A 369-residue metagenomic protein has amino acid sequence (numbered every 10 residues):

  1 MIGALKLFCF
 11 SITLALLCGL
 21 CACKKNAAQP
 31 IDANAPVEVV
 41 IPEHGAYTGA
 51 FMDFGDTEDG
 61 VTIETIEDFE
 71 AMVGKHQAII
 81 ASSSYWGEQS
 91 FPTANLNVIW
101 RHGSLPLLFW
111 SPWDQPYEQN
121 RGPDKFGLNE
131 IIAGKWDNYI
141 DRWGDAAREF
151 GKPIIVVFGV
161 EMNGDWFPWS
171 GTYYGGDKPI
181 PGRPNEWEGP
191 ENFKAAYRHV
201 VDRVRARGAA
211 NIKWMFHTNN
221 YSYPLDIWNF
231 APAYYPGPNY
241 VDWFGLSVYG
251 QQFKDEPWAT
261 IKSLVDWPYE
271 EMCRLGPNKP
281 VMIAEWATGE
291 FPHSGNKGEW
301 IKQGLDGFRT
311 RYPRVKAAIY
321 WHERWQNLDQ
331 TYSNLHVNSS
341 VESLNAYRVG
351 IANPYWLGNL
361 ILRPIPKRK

Functional and structural regions predicted by a protein language model:
G19-A22: C-terminal motif of bacterial Sec signal peptides marking the signal peptidase cleavage site
K24-N26: Bacterial signal peptide processing site
V40-N138, T288-F291, I319-Y320: N-terminal substrate-binding region of glycoside hydrolase catalytic domains
I41-D56, I154, P280-K369: Substrate-binding cleft of secreted/luminal carbohydrate-active enzymes
G60-F69, Q89-N97, D141-R142, N220-P236 (+2 more regions): Alpha-helical scaffolding within the catalytic cores of extracellular/periplasmic polymer-degrading hydrolases
A94-S111, N239-P292: Glycoside hydrolase catalytic-domain groove-lining segments
N95-I212: Substrate-binding cleft of extracellular glycoside hydrolase catalytic domains
G159, Y197, V201-N229, N278-F291 (+1 more regions): Aromatic-lined carbohydrate-recognition surfaces of secreted/lumenal glycan-active proteins
